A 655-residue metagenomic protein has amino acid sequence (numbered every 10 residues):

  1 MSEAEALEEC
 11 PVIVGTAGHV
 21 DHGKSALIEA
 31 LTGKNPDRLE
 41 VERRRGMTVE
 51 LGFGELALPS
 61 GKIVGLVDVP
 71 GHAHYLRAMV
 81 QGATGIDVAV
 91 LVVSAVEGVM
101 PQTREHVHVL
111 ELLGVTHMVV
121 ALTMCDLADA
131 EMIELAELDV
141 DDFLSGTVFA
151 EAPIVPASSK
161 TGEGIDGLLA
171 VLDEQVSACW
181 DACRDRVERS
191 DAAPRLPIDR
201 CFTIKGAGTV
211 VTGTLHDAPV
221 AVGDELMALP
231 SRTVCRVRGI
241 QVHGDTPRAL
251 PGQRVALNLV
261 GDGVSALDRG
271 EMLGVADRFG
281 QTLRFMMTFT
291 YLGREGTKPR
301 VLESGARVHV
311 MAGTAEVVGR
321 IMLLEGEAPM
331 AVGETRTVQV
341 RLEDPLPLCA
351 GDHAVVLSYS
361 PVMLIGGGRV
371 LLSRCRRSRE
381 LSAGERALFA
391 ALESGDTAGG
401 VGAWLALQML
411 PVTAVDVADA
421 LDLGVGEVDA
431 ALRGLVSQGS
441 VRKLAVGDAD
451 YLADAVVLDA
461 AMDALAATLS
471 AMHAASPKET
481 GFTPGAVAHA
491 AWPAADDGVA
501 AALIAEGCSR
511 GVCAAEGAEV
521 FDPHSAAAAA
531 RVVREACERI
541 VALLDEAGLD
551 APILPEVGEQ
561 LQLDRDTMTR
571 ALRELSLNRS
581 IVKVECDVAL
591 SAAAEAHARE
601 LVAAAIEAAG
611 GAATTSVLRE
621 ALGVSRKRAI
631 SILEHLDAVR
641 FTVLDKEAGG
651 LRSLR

Functional and structural regions predicted by a protein language model:
S2-V69: Conserved G1/Walker A P-loop phosphate-binding module
A6, C125, D142-E295: Conserved catalytic-core segments of large NTP-driven translation/proteostasis enzymes
T16, A128-I133, D142, I154 (+4 more regions): C-terminal effector modules of nucleic-acid-centric enzymes and ribosome-associated factors
D21, L27, G46, L66-D68 (+14 more regions): Residue-level signature of catalytic and energy-coupling elements of molecular machines, predominantly ATP/GTP-dependent
L27-A30, Q102-V109, L135-F143, G167-Q175: Alpha-helical scaffold elements adjacent to nucleotide-binding pockets in ATP/GTP-utilizing enzyme cores
V69-H74, T84-H106, E111, V115-L135: Conserved Switch II/interswitch segment of TRAFAC-class P-loop GTPases
H72-A73, V96-M100, V115, M124-D129 (+6 more regions): Conserved nucleotide-binding/hydrolysis micro-motifs of P-loop NTPases
